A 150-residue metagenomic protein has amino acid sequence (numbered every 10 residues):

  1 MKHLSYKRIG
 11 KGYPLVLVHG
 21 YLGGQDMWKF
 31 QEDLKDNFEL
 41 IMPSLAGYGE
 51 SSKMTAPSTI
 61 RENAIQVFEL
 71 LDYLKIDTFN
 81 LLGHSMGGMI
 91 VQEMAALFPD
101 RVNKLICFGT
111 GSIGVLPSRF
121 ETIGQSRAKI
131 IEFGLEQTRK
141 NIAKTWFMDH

Functional and structural regions predicted by a protein language model:
K2-A56, L70: Conserved HGGG/HGGXW glycine-rich cap/lid loop of the alpha/beta-hydrolase fold
G23-G24, M89, F108, I113 (+1 more regions): Anionic, Ser/Thr-rich low-complexity intrinsically disordered regions
M27-F30, E62-L70, E93, Q125-S126 (+1 more regions): Alpha-helical elements of Rossmann-like donor-binding domains used by nucleotide-donor carbohydrate transfer enzymes
I41-L82, L97: Active-site loop/oxyanion-hole signature of alpha/beta-hydrolase fold enzymes
S51, S85, G109: Catalytic nucleophile serine of serine hydrolases, specifically the conserved "nucleophile elbow" pentapeptide
G83-G87, V91: Gly/Ala-rich beta-loop-alpha elbow adjacent to hydrolase catalytic centers
Q92-L97, V102-F133: Flexible "cap/lid" loop of the alpha/beta hydrolase fold
T122-H150: The alpha/beta-hydrolase serine catalytic core
